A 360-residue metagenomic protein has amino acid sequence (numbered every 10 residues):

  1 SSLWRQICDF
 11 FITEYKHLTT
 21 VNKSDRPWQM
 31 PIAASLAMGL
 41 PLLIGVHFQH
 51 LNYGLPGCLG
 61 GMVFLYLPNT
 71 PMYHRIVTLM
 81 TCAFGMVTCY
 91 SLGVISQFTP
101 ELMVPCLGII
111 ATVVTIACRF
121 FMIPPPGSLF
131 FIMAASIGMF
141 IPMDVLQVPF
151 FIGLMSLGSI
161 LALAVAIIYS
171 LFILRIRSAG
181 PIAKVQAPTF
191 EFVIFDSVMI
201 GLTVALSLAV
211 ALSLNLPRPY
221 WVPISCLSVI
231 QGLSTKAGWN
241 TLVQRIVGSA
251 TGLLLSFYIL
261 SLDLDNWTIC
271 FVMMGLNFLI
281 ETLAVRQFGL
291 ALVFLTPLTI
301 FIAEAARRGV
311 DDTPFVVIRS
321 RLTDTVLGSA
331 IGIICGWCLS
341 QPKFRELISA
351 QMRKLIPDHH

Functional and structural regions predicted by a protein language model:
S1-F131, A135-F294, I302-H360: Alpha-helical transmembrane segments and their membrane-interface boundaries that form or gate the permeation pathway
